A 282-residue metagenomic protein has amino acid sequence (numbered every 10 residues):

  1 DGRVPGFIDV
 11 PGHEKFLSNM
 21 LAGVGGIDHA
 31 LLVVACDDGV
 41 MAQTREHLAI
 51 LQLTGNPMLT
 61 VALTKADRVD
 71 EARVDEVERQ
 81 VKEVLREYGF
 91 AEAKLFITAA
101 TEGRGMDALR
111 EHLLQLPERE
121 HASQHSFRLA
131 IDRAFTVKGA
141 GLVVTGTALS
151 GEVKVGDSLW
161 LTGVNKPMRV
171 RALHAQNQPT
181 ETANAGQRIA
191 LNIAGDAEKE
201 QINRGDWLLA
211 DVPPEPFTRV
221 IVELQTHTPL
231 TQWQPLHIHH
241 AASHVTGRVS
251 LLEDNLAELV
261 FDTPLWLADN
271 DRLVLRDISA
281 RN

Functional and structural regions predicted by a protein language model:
G2-V4, N165-M168, H244-T246: Short, mixed charged/polar active-site loops that provide acid/base catalysis or chelate metal/phosphate cofactors
R3-P5, V10-F16, V24-L48, Q52-E76: Conserved Switch II/interswitch segment of TRAFAC-class P-loop GTPases
G12, A175-Q176, S250-N255: A short, sequence-level motif marking secondary-structure junctions
H13-E14, D37-M41, N56, K65-D70 (+5 more regions): Conserved nucleotide-binding/hydrolysis micro-motifs of P-loop NTPases
N19, Q43-I50, E76-V84, A108-Q115: Alpha-helical scaffold elements adjacent to nucleotide-binding pockets in ATP/GTP-utilizing enzyme cores
M58, V69-R73, Q80-E83, D196-N282: C-terminal effector modules of nucleic-acid-centric enzymes and ribosome-associated factors
E83-T228: Conserved catalytic-core segments of large NTP-driven translation/proteostasis enzymes
